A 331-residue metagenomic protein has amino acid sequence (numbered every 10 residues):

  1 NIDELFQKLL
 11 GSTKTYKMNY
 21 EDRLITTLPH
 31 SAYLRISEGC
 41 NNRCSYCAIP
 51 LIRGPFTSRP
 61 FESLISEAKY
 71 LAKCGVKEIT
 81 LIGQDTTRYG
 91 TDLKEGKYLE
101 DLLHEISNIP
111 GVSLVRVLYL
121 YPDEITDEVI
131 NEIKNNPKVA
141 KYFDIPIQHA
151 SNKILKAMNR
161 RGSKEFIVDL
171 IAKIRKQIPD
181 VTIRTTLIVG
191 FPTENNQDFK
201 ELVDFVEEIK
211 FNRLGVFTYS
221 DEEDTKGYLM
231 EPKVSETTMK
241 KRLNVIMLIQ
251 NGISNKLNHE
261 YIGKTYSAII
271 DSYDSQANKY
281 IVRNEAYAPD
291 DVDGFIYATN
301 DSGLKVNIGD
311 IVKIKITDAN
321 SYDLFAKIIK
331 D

Functional and structural regions predicted by a protein language model:
N1-Y89, E128, F143, E165-K176 (+7 more regions): Proteins enriched for Cys/Gly/acidic motifs involved in redox and nucleic-acid/cofactor modification
L10-S12, K97-L99, I133-N135, L202 (+1 more regions): Short, hinge-like loop/turn segments at secondary-structure boundaries
C44, L64, L81, V117 (+7 more regions): Conserved, mostly hydrophobic/aromatic
K73-F199, E207-E208: Conserved SAM/AdoMet-binding glycine-rich loop
K77, S113, N212, F217 (+1 more regions): Short acidic/polar active-site loop segments enriched in Thr and Asp
G90-S107, G111, A157-M158, D221-G252: Radical SAM enzyme [4Fe-4S]-AdoMet core and its adjacent flexible, acidic and glycine-rich loops/tails across
L229-D331: Terminal RNA-binding accessory module
